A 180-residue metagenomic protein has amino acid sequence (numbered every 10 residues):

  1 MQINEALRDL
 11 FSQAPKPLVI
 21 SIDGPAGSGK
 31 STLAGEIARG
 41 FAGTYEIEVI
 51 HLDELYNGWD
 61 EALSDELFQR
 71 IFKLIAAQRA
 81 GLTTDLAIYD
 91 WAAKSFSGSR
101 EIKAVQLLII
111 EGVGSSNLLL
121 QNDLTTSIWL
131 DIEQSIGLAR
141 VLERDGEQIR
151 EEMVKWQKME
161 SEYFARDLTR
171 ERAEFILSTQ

Functional and structural regions predicted by a protein language model:
M1-S21: Extreme N-terminal, non-catalytic leader segments that precede Walker-type/kinase nucleotide-binding cores
G24: The Walker A (P-loop) glycine that initiates the GxxxxGKT/S ATP-binding motif of P-loop NTPases
G27: Walker A (P-loop) phosphate-binding loop of P-loop NTPases
K30: Conserved lysine of the Walker
L33: Hydrophobic positions on the alpha1 helix immediately C-terminal to the Walker A/P-loop
E48, E54-L108: Conserved nucleotide-sensing/catalytic segment adjacent to the nucleotide-binding pocket in NTP-handling enzymes
S97-R144: ATP-dependent NMP and nucleoside kinases share a basic, alpha-helical "lid"
N117, E147-Q180: Small-molecule kinase domains that catalyze NTP-dependent phosphoryl transfer to phosphate-bearing small molecules
